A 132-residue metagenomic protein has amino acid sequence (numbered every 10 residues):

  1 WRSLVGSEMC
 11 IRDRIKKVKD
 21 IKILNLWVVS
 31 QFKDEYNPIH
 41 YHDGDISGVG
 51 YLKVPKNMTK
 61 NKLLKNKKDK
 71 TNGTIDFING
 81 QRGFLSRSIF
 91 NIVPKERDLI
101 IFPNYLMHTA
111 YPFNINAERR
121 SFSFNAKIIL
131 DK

Functional and structural regions predicted by a protein language model:
W1-I11: Single conserved hydrophobic/aromatic residue that forms the stacking wall/gate of nucleotide- or nucleobase-binding
R2, I21, I100: Residues that recognize and position ribonucleotide moieties
I15-N25: A short coil-to-beta-strand element that immediately follows conserved catalytic motifs
L24-I101, Y111, E118, I128: Catalytic core of non-heme Fe(II) oxygenases with the double-stranded beta-helix
N125-K132: Double-stranded beta-helix
